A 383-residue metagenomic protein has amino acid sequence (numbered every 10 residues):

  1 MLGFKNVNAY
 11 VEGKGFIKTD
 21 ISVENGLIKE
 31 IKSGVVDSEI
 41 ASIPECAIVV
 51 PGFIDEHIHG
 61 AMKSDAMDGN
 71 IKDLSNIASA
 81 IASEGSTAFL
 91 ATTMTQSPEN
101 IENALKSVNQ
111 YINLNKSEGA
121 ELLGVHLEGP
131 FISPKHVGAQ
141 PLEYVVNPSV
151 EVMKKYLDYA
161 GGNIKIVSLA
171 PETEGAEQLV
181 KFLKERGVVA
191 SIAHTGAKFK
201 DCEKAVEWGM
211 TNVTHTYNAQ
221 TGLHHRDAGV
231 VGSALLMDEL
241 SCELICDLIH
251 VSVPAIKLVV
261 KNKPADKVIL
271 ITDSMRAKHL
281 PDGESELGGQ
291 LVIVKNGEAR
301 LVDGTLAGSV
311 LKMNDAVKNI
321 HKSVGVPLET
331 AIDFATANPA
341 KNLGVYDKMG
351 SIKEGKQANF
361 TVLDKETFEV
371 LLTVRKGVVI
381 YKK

Functional and structural regions predicted by a protein language model:
M1-D37, V374: N-terminal metal-binding scaffold of metallo-dependent hydrolase/deaminase domains
L2-K5, V36-S75, S79: Replace "His-x-His-based motif
V7, K341, S351-K383: C-terminal cap of metal-dependent C-N hydrolases
H59, S75-A104, A120-S133, A160-E172 (+4 more regions): Divalent metal-dependent hydrolysis catalytic cores, especially in the metallo-beta-lactamase
S79-L90, P134-G161, K204-T216, D227-S241 (+1 more regions): Active-site gating loops and adjacent loop-to-helix segments of metal-dependent hydrolytic enzymes
L127, L183, V213, I320 (+1 more regions): Conserved, mostly hydrophobic/aromatic
K154, D158-L280: Active-site core of metal-dependent hydrolases
G232-C242, K261-T272, K278-L363: His/Asp/Glu-enriched, well-ordered alpha-helical/loop segment that forms or immediately abuts the divalent-metal
